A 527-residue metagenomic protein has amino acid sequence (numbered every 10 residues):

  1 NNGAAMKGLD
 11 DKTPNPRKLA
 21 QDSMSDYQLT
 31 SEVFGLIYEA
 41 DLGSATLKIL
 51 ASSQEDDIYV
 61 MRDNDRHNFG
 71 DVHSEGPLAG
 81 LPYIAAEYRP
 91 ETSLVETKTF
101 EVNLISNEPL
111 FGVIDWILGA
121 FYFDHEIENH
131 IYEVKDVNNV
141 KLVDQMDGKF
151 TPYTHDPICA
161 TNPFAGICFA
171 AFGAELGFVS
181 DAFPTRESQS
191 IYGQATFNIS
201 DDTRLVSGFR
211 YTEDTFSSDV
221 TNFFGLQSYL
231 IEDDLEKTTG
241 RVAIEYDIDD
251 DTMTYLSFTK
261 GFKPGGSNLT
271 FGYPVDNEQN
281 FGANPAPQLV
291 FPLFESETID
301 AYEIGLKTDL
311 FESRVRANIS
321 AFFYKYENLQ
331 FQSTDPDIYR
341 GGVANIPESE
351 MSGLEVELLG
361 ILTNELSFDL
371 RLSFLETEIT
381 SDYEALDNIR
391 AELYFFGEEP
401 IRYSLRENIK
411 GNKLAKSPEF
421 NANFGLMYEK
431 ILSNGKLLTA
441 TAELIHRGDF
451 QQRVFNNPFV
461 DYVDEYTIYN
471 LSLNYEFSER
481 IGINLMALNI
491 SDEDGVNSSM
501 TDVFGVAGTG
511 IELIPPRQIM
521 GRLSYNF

Functional and structural regions predicted by a protein language model:
N1-S31, D71-Y88, N139-P184, N280-P285 (+2 more regions): Acidic/polar loop-and-plug regions of large Gram-negative outer-membrane beta-barrel proteins
N1-W116, F123-H125, R316-N318: Outer-membrane beta-barrel domain signature, strongest for Gram-negative TonB-dependent receptors and also present
I37-L42, T46-S52, D57-N64, D247-F258 (+7 more regions): Membrane-embedded beta-barrel scaffold of Gram-negative outer-membrane proteins
L42, S53-D57, A120-E126, Y211-T215 (+10 more regions): Transmembrane beta-strands of outer-membrane beta-barrel pores
S44-L47, G112-I114, D202-L205, D251-T254 (+4 more regions): Repeated loop/turn-to-beta-strand initiation elements of outer-membrane beta-barrel proteins
L104-N107, G119-F123, A182-Y324, M427: Structural signature of Gram-negative outer-membrane beta-barrels, strongest in the C-terminal barrel of TonB-dependent
I105, G119, D201, L205 (+3 more regions): Gram-negative outer-membrane beta-barrel transporters
L444-F455, N474-F527: C-terminal beta-signal and adjacent terminal beta-strands/loops of Gram-negative outer-membrane beta-barrel proteins
